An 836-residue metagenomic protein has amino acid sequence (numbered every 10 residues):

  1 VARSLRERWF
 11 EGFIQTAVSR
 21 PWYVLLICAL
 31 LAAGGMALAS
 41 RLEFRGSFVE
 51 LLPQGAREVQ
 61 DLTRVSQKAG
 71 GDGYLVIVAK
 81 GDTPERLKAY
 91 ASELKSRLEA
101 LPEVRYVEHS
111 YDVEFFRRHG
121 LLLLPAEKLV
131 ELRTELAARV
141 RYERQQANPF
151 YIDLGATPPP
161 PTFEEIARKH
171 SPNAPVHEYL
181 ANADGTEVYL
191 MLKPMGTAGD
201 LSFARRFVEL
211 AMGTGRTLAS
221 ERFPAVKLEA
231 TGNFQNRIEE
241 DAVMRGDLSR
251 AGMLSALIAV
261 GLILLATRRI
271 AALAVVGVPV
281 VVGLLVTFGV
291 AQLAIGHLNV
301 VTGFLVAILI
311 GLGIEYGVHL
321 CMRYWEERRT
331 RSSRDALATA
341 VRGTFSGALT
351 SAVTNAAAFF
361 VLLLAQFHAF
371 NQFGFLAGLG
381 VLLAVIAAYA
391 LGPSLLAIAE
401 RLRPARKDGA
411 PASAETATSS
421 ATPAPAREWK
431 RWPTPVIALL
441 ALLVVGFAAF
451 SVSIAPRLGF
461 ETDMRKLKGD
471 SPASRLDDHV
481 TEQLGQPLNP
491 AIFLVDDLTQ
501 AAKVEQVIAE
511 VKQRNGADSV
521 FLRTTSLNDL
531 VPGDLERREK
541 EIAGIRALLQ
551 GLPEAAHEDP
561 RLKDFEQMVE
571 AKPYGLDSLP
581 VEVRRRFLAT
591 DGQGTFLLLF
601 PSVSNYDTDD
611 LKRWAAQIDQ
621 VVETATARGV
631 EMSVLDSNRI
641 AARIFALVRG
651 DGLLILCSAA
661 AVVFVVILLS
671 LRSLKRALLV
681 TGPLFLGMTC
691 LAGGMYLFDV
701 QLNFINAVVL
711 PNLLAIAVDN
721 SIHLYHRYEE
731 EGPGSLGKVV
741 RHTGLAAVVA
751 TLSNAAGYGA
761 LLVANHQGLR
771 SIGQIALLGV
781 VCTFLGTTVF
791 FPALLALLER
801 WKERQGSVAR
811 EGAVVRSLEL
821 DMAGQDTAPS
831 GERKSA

Functional and structural regions predicted by a protein language model:
A2-G46, P393-S394, R401-L402, R406-T462 (+1 more regions): Signature of alpha-helical transmembrane segments and their immediate interfacial
A39-D82, K88, R168-Y179, W429-W432 (+3 more regions): Solvent-exposed, non-transmembrane loop/terminal regulatory segments of multi-pass membrane proteins
K68, Y74, P435-A556: Juxtamembrane segments of multi-pass membrane proteins
A89-Y189, F207, K227, F450 (+1 more regions): Alpha-helical transmembrane helix bundles of large polytopic membrane transport and channel proteins
D153-I270, A509-K512, D564-V663: Extracytoplasmic
G246, R250-L298, L364-H368, I655-D699 (+1 more regions): Interfacial segments of transmembrane alpha-helices in multi-pass membrane proteins
L248, G277, R329-A365, P733-A764 (+1 more regions): Pore- and gate-forming transmembrane helices of large, multi-pass membrane proteins
L293, L309-Y324, F345-L364, H368-T418 (+2 more regions): Transmembrane alpha-helices and their membrane-interface boundaries in multi-pass membrane transporters and channels
